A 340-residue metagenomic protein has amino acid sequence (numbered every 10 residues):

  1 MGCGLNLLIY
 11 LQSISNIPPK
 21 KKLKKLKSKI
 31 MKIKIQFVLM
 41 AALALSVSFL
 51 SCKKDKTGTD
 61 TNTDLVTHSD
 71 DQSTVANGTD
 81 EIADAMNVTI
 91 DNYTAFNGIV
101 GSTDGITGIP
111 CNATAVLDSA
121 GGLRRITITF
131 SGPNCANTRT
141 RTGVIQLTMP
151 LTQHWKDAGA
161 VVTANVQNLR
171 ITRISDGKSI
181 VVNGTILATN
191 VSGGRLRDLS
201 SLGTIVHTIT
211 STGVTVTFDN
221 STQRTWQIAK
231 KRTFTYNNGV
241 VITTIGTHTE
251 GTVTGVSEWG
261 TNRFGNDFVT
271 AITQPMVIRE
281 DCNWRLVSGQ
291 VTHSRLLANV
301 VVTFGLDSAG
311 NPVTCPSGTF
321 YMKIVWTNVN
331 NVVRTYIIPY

Functional and structural regions predicted by a protein language model:
S13, L23: Cationic, low-complexity basic patches in intrinsically disordered or flexible, solvent-exposed regions
K29-L39: Bacterial N-terminal signal peptides that target proteins for export
S48-S51: C-terminal motif of bacterial Sec signal peptides marking the signal peptidase cleavage site
K53-Y340: Low-complexity, intrinsically disordered segments exposed to solvent
